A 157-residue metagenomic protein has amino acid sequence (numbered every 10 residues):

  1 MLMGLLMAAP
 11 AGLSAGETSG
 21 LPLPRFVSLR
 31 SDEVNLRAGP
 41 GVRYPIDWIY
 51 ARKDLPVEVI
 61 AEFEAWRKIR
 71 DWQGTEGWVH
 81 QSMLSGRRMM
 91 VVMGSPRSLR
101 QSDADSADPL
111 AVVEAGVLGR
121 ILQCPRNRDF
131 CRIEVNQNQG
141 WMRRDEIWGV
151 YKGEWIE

Functional and structural regions predicted by a protein language model:
M1-A9: Bacterial N-terminal signal peptides
L13-A38, I49-K53, I60-D103, D108-L118 (+2 more regions): SH3-family beta-barrel domains
P45-I46: Beta-strand-rich domains and repeat architectures in extracellular enzymes and scaffolds, especially beta-propellers
